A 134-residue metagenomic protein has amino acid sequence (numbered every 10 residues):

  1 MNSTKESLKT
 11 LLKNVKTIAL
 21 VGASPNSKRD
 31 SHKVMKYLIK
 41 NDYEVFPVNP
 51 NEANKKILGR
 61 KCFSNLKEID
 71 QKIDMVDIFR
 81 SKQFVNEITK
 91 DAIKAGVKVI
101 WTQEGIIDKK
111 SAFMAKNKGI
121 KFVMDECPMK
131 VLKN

Functional and structural regions predicted by a protein language model:
N2-Q71, V85-N134: Structural/interface elements that position substrates and couple domains in central-metabolism enzymes
V76: Gly/Thr-rich phosphate-binding loop signature of adenosyl cofactor/nucleotide-binding cores
F79-R80, E104: Glycine-rich, N-terminal phosphate-binding loop of Rossmann-like dinucleotide-binding domains
